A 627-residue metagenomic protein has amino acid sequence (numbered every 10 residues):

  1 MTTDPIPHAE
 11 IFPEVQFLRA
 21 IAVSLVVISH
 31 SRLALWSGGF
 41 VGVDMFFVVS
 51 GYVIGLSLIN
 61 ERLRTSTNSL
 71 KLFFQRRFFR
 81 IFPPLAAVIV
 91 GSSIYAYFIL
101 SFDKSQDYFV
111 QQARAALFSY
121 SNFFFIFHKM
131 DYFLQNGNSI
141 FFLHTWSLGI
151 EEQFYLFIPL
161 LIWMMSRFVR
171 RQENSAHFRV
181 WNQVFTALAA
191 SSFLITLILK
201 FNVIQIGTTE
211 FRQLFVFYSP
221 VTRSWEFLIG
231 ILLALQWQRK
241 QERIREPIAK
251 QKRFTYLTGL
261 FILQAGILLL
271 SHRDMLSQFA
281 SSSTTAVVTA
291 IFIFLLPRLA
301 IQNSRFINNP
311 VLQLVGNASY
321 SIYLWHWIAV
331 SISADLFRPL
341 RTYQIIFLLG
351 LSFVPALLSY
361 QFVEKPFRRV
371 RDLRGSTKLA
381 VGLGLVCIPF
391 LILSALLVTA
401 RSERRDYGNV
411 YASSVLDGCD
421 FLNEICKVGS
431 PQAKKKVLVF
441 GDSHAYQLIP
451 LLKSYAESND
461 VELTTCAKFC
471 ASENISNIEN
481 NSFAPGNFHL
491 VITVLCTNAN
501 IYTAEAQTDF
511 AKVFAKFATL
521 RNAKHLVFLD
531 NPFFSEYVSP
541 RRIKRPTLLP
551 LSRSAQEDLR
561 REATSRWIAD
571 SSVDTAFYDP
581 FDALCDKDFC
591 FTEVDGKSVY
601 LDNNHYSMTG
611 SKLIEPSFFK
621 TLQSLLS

Functional and structural regions predicted by a protein language model:
T2, A176, R273-L276, D335-Y343 (+4 more regions): Extracellular/periplasmic envelope-modification machinery, especially enzymes that add or remove acyl/ester groups on
T2-L373, C387-P389: Membrane-interface helix/loop caps of multi-pass membrane proteins
